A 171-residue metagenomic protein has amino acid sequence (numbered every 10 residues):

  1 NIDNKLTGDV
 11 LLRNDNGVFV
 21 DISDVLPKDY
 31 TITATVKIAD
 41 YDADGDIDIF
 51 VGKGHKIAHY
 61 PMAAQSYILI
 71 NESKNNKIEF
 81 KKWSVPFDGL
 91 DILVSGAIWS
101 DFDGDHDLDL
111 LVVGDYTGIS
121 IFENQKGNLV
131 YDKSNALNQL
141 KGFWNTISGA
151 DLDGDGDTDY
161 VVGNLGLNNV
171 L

Functional and structural regions predicted by a protein language model:
N1-L171: Acidic, glycine/proline-rich Ca2+-coordinating loop motifs
